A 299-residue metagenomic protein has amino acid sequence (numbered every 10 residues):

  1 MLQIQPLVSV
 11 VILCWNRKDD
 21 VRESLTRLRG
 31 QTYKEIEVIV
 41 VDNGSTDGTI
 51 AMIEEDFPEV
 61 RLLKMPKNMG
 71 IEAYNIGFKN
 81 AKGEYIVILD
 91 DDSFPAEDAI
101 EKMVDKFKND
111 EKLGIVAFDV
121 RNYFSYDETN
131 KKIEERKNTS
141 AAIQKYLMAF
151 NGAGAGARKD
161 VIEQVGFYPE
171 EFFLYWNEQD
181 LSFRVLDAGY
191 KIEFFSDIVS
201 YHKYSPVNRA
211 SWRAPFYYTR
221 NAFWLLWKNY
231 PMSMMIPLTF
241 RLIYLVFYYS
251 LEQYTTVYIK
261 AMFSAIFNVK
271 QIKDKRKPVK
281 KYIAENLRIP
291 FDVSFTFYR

Functional and structural regions predicted by a protein language model:
M1-R29: N-proximal low-complexity "stem/linker" segments adjacent to membrane-targeting elements
P6-S9, E37, D180: Cell-envelope/extracellular polymer assembly enzymes that use nucleotide-activated donors
R27, D42-A51, K67, S93: A conserved acidic beta->alpha catalytic loop
K64-A81, K102: Glycine-rich, basic loop-to-helix element that forms the pyrophosphate-binding segment of sugar-nucleotide handling
I86: Short aromatic/hydrophobic "clamp" motif used to bind/position activated sugar donors
D98-T129: Conserved donor NDP-sugar-binding/catalytic core segment of glycosyltransferases
A149-A157, V161-F167, E171-V199: A short, conserved alpha-helix in the catalytic core of glycosyltransferases
Y218, M234-R299: Non-catalytic, C-terminal membrane-associated alpha-helical segments of glycosyltransferases
